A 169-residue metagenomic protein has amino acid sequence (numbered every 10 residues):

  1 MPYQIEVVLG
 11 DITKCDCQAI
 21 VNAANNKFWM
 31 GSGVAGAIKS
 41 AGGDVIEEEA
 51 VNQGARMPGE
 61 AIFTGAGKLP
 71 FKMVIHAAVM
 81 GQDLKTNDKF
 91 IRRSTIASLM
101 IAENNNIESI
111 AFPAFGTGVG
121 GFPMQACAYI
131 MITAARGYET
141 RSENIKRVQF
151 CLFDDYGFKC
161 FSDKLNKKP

Functional and structural regions predicted by a protein language model:
M1-N104: Glycine-/small-residue-enriched capping loops at alpha/beta junctions
G81-P169: Phosphate/ribose-phosphate-bearing ligand recognition and processing surfaces, centered on ADP-ribose/NAD(+/P+) systems
